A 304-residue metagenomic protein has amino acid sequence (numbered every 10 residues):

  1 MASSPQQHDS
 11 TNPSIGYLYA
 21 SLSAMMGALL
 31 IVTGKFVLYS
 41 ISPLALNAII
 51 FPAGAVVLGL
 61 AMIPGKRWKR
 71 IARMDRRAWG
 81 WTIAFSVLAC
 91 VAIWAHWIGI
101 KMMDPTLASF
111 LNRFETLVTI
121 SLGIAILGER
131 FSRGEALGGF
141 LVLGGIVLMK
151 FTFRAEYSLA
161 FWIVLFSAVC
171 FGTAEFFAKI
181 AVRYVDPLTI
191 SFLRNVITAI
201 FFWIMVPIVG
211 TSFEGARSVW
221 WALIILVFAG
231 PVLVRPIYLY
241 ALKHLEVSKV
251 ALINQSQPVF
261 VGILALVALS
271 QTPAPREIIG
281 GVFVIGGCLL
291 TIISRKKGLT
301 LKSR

Functional and structural regions predicted by a protein language model:
M1, L58, S121-L122, F131-F151 (+3 more regions): Hydrophobic transmembrane alpha-helices of multi-pass small-molecule transport proteins
M1-A48, V87, V91, A95 (+3 more regions): Glycine-/small-residue-enriched transmembrane alpha-helix faces in small-molecule transporters and effluxers
I15-M25, K69-A95, L159-V169, E214-L233 (+1 more regions): Loop-to-transmembrane-helix transition segments
L18, L22, I49-A53, G80 (+9 more regions): Hydrophobic residues within alpha-helical transmembrane segments of multi-pass solute transporters/permease subunits
L22-A24, N47-I49, L107-L117, A178-A199 (+1 more regions): Helix-helix packing/entry segments at the starts of transmembrane helices
M25-A28, V32, S86, C90-W94 (+7 more regions): Hydrophobic/small/kink-forming positions within alpha-helical transmembrane segments of polytopic membrane proteins
V32-P43, W68-I71, K101, P105 (+4 more regions): Membrane-interface helix termini and inter-helical loops of multi-pass transporters
S42-V56, I98-E115, Y157-C170, R217-P231 (+1 more regions): Structural signature of hydrophobic alpha-helical transmembrane segments
